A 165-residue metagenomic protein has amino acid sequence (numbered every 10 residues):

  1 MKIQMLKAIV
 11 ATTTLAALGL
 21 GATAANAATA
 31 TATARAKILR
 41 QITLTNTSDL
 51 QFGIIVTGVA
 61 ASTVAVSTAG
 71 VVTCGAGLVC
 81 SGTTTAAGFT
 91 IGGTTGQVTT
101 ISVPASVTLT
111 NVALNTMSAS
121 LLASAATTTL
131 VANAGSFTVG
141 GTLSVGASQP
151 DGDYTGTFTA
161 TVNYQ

Functional and structural regions predicted by a protein language model:
M1-T12: Bacterial N-terminal signal peptides that target proteins for export
Q4, L15, T128-T129: Generic detector of short alpha-helix boundary/capping microenvironments and adjacent low-complexity segments
L15-N26: C-terminal segment of classical bacterial N-terminal signal peptides
G19-G21, L122, F158-T159: Alpha-helix boundary/interfacial micro-motifs
N26-I101, T127-Q165: N-terminal small/polar-rich segments of proteins
S102-A126: Surface-exposed binding patches on compact interaction domains or structured appendages
